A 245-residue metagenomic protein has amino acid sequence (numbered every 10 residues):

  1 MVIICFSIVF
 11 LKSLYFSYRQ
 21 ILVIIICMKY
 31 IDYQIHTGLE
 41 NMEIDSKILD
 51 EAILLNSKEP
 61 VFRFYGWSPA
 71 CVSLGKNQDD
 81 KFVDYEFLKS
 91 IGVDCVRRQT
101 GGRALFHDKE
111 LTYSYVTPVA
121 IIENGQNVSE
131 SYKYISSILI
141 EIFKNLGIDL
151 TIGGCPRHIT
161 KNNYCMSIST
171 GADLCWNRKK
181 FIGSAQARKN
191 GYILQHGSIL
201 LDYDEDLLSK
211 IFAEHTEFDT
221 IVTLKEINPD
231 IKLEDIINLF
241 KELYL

Functional and structural regions predicted by a protein language model:
I26-E86, S90, R97-R98, C165 (+1 more regions): Active-site loop/lid in soluble adenylation, ligation, and acyl-transfer enzymes
Y85-E123: A glycine-rich, hydrophobic loop/mini-helix early in the fold
Y115-Y132, T220-D230: Short histidine-centered catalytic/ligand-binding loop motif
I135-H158, N190-L245: Long, positively charged amphipathic alpha-helical accessory segments at protein N-termini or as interdomain linkers
I152-W176: Beta-rich nucleic-acid/ligand-interaction surfaces
G183-A187: Non-catalytic, conserved peripheral segments adjacent to functional cores
